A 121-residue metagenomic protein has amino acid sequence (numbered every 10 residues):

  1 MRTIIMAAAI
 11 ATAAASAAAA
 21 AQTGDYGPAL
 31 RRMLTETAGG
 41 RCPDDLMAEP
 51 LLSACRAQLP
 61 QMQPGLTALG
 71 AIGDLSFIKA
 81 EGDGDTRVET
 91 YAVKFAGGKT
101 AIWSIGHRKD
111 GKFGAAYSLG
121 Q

Functional and structural regions predicted by a protein language model:
R2-I4, A8, G70, S76 (+1 more regions): Residue-level marker of intrinsically disordered, low-complexity segments enriched for small/polar residues
R2-I4, T12-A13, L69, D83-D85 (+1 more regions): A generic structural signal for short, solvent-exposed coil/turn residues that cap or connect secondary-structure
T3-E36: Short, low-complexity N-terminal intrinsically disordered segments enriched in polar/charged residues
A9-A13, D45, A54-C55, D83-D85 (+2 more regions): Residues in flexible loops and secondary-structure boundaries
Q22-Y26, L34-G39, L51-A54, V93 (+1 more regions): Extracytoplasmic/periplasmic, Sec-exported soluble proteins
T35-R87: Short solvent-exposed beta->alpha transition segments
G82-Q121: Exposed beta-sheet edge and beta->alpha loop/turn motif
